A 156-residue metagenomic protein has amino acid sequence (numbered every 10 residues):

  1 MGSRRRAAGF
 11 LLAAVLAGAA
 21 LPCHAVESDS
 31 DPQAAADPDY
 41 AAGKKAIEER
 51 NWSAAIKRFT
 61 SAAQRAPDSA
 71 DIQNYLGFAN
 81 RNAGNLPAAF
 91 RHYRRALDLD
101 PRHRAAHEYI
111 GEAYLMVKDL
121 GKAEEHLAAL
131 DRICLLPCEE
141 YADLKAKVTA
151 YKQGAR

Functional and structural regions predicted by a protein language model:
G2-R4, S28-A36, E124-R156: Terminal, low-structured helical/coil segments at or just beyond the last alpha-helical repeat
A34-R65: Alpha-helical segment of the N-proximal tetratricopeptide repeat
D37, D71, A88, A105 (+1 more regions): Start-of-helix register in tetratricopeptide repeats
R65, L99, R132-L136: Structural marker of alpha-solenoid helical repeat scaffolds
Y75, Y109, D143-K147: Canonical tetratricopeptide repeat
